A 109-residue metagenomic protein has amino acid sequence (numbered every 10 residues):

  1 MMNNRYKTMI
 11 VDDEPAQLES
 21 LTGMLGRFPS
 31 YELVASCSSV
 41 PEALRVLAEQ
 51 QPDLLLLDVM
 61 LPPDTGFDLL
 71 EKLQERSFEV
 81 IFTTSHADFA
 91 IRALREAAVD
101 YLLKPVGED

Functional and structural regions predicted by a protein language model:
M1-K7: Non-catalytic signal-transmission and effector/linker regions of two-component phosphorelay proteins
N3, E14-A35: Two-component/phosphorelay signaling modules centered on CheY-like receiver
T8, L33-V34, V80: Hydrophobic/aromatic residues located in beta-strands of well-ordered beta-sheets within soluble catalytic
V11-D12, C37, L55: Conserved sequence signature across two-component system core domains
D13-E14, V59: Generic detector of well-ordered alpha-helical packing
Q17, P41-L44: Mature exported/compartmentalized surface modules and terminal targeting/interaction regions
A35-S38, L103: Short loop/edge segments at beta-strand edges and connector loops that shape dinucleotide/nucleotide cofactor-binding
L44-D109: CheY-like receiver
